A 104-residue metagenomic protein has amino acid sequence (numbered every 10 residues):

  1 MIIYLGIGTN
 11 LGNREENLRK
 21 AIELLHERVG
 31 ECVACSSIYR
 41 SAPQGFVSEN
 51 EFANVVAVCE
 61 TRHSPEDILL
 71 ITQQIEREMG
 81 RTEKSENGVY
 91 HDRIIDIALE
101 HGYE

Functional and structural regions predicted by a protein language model:
M1-E104: Core catalytic alpha/beta fold that binds nucleotide/phospho-ligands
